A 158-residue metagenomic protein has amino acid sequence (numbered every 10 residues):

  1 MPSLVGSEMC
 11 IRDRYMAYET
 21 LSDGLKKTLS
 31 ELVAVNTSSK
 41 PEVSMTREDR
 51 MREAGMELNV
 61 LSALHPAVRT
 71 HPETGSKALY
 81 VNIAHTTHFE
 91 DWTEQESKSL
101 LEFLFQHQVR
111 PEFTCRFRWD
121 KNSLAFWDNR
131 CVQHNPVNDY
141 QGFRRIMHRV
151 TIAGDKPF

Functional and structural regions predicted by a protein language model:
M1-G6, C10: Single conserved hydrophobic/aromatic residue that forms the stacking wall/gate of nucleotide- or nucleobase-binding
R12, A63, E112: Residues lining hydrophobic/aromatic ligand-binding pockets adjacent to catalytic sites
R12-E19, H85-S97: Short histidine-centered catalytic/ligand-binding loop motif
Y15-N36: Compact, glycine/acidic-enriched structural inserts
V43-D91: A mid-sequence, solvent-exposed acidic-amphipathic segment
Q95-Q106: Short, basic/aromatic beta-hairpin or loop at an interaction surface
F105-F158: Catalytic core of Fe(II)/2-oxoglutarate
